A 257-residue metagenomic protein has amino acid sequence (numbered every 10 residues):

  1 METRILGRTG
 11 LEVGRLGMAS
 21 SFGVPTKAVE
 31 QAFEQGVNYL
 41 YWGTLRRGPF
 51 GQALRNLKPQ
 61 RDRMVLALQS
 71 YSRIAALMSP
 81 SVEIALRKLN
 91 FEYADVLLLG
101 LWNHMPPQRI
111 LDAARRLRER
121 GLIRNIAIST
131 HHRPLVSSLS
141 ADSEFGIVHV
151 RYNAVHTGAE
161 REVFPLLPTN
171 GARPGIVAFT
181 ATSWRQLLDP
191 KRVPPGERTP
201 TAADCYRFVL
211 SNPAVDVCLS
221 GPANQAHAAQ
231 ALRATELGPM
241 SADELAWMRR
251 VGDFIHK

Functional and structural regions predicted by a protein language model:
M1-M64: N-terminal binding-site loop/beta-alpha segment at the start of enzyme catalytic domains that lines or forms
M1-R4, P49-L54, M78-I84, H132-P134 (+1 more regions): Alpha-helical scaffolding within the catalytic cores of extracellular/periplasmic polymer-degrading hydrolases
V13-P25, A67-L77, G100, P190-T199: Active-site mouth loops of central-metabolism enzymes
R15-G17, N38-G43, A67-L68, L97-L98 (+3 more regions): Short catalytic-loop micro-motif centered on adjacent basic/acidic residues
S21-K27, Y41-G51, Y71-M78, W102-Q108 (+1 more regions): Acidic-and-aromatic substrate-binding clefts and catalytic sites of carbohydrate-active enzymes
P25, L101-K257: Beta/alpha (TIM)-barrel catalytic core signal, keyed to glycine-rich beta->alpha loops juxtaposed to Asp/Glu that bind
G51-Y71, R116-G121, T169-G171: Alpha-helix-loop-beta-strand connector modules within alpha/beta enzyme cores
S79-L98, R116-R120: CE4/NodB-like, metal-dependent polysaccharide N-deacetylase domain that modifies extracellular/periplasmic N-acetylated
